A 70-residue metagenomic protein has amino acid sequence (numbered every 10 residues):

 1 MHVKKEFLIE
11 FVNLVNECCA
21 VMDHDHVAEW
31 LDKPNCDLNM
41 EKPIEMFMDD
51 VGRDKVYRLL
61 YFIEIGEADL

Functional and structural regions predicted by a protein language model:
M1-L70: Non-transmembrane "mature" sequence context
